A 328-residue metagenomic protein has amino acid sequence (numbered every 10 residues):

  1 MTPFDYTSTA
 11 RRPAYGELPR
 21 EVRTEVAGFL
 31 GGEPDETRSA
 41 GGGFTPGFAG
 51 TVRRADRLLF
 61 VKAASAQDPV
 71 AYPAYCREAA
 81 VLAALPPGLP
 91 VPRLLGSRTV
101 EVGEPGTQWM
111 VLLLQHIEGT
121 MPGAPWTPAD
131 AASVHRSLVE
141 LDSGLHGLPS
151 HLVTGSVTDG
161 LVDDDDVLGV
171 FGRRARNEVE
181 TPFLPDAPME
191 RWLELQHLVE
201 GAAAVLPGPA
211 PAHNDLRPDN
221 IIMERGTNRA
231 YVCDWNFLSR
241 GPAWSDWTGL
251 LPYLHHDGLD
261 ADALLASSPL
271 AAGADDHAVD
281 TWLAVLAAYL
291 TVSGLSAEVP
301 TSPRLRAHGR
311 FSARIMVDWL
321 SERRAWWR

Functional and structural regions predicted by a protein language model:
M1-T37: Juxta-kinase regulatory segment immediately upstream of eukaryotic protein kinase catalytic domains
T2-P3, T99-E101, M121-M189, P207-P209: A cross-family kinase active-site recognition segment
T9-A14, Q67-P73, E298-A307: Short, flexible/disordered intra-domain loops and linkers
G28-E36, R77, R174-V179, E194-V205: Short Pro/Gly-enriched beta-strand edge/turn motifs at strand-loop
G43-A55, F60-V61, H197-S245: Active-site acidic catalytic loop and adjacent metal/ATP-binding pocket of ATP-dependent phosphoryl transfer enzymes
L59-Q108, A124-E140, S245: A conserved alpha-helical element in kinase catalytic cores
G106-T120: Conserved short submotifs of the Hanks-type protein kinase catalytic core that shape the nucleotide-binding pocket
W244-G273, L283-S302, I315: Active-site activation/catalytic loop segments of kinase-like enzymes and analogous catalytic loops in related
